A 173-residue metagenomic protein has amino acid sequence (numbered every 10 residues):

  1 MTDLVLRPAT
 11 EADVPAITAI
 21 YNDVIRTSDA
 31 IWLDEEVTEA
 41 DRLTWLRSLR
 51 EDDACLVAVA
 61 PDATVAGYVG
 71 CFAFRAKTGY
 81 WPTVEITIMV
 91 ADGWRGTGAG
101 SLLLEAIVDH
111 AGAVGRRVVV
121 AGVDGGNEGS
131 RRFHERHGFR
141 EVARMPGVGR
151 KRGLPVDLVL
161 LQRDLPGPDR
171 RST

Functional and structural regions predicted by a protein language model:
V5-I17: A short beta-loop-alpha structural element at the N-terminal edge of CoA-dependent acyl/N-acetyltransferase catalytic
D13, G98, N127: Conserved G/P- and acidic residue-centered "switch" motifs that form tight phosphate/ATP-binding loops in soluble
T18-W45: Conserved GNAT-fold acetyl-CoA-binding loop/helix
E35-G93, L104-E105, H110, D164-P166: Acetyl-CoA-dependent GNAT
G70-A73, V120-V123, E135, R140-D157: Conserved catalytic-core motifs of GNAT/GCN5-like acyltransferases
P82-V84, H137, G147-T173: C-terminal "cap" of GNAT-fold acetyltransferases
G96-D109, R131-R136: Conserved acetyl-CoA-binding loop-helix of GNAT-fold acetyltransferases
A111-V123: Conserved GNAT acetyl-CoA-binding A-motif
